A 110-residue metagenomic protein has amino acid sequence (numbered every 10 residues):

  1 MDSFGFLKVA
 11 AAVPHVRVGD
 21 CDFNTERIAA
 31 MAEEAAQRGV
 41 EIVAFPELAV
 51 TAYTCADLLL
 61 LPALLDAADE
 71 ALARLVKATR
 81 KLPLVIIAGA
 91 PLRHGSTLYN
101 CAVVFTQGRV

Functional and structural regions predicted by a protein language model:
M1-V110: Hydrophobic structural segments
